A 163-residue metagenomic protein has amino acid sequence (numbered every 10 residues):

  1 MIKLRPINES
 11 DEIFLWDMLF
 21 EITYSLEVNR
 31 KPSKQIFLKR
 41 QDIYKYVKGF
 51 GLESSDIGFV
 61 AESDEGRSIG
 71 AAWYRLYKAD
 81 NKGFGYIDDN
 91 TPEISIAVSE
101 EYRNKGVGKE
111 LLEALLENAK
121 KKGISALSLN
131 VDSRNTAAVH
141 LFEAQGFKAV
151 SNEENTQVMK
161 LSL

Functional and structural regions predicted by a protein language model:
M1-I13, L163: Conserved N-terminal entry element of GNAT/NAT acetyltransferase domains
W16-T23, I43: Hydrophobic alpha-helical core bundles mediating ligand binding, dimerization, or RNAP-core interactions
S25, Q35-S99: Acetyl-CoA-dependent GNAT
D88-T91, S128, D132-T136, A144-Q145 (+1 more regions): C-terminal "cap" of GNAT-fold acetyltransferases
I96-E101, K105, S133-R134: Active-site acidic-Proline motif in GNAT/NAT acetyltransferases
N104-K121, H140-A144: Conserved acetyl-CoA-binding loop-helix of GNAT-fold acetyltransferases
A119-V131: Conserved GNAT acetyl-CoA-binding A-motif
